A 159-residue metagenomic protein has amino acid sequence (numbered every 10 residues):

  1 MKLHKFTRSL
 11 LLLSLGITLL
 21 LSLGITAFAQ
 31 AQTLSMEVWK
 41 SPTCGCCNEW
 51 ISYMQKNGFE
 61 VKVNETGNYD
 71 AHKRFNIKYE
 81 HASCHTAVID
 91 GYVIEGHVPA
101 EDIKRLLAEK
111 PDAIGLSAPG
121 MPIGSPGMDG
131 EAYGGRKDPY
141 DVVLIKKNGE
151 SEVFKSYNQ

Functional and structural regions predicted by a protein language model:
L3, L10-G24: Bacterial N-terminal signal peptides
L20, E60, D112-A113: A general structural signal for well-ordered secondary-structure junctions
I25-A31: Sec/Tat signal peptide C-region and signal peptidase I cleavage site
A31-N57: Local sequence-structure signature of Cys/Sec-based thiol-disulfide redox active-site neighborhoods
E37, V63, D70, K78 (+1 more regions): Mature soluble domains of exported/periplasmic/lumenal proteins and thiol-rich metal-chelating peptides
T43, T66-N68, G120-M121, K147: Residues that form or immediately flank small-molecule/cofactor binding pockets and catalytic motifs
N48-P99: N-terminal, post-signal-peptide region of Sec/Tat-exported proteins
E80-Q159: Thiol/selenol-based redox catalytic cores and closely related redox-interacting motifs
